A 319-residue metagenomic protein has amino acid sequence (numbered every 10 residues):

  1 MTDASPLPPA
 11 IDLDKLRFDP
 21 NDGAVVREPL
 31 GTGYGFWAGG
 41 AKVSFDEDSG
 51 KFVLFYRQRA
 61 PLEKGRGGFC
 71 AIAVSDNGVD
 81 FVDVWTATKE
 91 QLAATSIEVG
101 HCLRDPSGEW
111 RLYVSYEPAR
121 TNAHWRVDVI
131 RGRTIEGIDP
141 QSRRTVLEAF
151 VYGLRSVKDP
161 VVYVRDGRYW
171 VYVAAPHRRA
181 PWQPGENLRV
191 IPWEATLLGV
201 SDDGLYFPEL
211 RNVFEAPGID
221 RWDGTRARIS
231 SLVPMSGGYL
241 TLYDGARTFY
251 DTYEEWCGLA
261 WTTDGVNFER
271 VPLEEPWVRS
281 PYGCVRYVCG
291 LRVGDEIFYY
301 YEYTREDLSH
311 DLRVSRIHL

Functional and structural regions predicted by a protein language model:
M1-L319: Carbohydrate-active catalytic/glycan-binding domains of CAZyme proteins, especially the secreted or lumenal ectodomains
